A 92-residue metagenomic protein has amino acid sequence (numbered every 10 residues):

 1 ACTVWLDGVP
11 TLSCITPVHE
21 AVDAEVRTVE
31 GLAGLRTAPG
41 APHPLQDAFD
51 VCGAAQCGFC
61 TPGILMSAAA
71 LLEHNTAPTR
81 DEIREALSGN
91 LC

Functional and structural regions predicted by a protein language model:
A1-C92: Signature of N-terminal electron-transfer/Fe-S-associated modules in redox systems
